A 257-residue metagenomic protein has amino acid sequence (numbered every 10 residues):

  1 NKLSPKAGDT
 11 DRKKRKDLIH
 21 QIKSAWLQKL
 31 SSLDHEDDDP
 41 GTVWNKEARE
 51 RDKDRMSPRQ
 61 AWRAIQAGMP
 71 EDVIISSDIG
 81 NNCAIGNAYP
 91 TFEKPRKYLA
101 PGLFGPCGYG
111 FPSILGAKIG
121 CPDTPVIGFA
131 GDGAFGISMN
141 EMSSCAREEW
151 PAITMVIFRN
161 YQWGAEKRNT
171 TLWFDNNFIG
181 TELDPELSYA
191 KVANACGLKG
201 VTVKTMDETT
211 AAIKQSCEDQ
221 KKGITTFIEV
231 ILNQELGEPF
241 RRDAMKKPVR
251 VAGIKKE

Functional and structural regions predicted by a protein language model:
N1-K2, K6-D11, R63, A84-E257: Thiamine diphosphate
G8-P40, F227: Flexible, glycine/charged-enriched surface loops at secondary-structure junctions
D17, Q21, R49-K53, K204: Short, surface-exposed alpha-helical recognition segments that flank or form part of ligand/macromolecule-binding
W26-K118: Active-site diphosphate/adenylate-binding microenvironment
